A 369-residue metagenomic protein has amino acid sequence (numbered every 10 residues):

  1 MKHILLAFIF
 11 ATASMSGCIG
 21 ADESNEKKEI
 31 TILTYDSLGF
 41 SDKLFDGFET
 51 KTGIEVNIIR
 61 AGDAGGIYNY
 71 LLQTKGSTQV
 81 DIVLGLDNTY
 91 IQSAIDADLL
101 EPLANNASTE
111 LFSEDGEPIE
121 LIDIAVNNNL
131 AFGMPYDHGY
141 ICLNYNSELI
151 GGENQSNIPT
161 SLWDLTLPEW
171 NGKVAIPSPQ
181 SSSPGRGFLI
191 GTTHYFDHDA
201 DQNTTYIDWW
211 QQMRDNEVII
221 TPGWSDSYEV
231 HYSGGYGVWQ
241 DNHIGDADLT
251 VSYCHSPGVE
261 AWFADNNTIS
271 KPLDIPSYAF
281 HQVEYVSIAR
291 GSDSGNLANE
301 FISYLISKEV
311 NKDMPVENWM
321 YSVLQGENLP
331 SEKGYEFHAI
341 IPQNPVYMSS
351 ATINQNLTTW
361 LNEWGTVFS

Functional and structural regions predicted by a protein language model:
M1-K27: Secretory targeting signatures
E26-S93, N242: Early extracytoplasmic/lumenal segment of secretory-pathway proteins
T31, W163-S183, G191-Y195: Short loop->beta-strand "edge-of-pocket" segments that line small-molecule binding or catalytic clefts across diverse
G62, N69, L86-C142, G151-E169: Hinge/lid segment of periplasmic solute-binding proteins
E148-T160, H194-N203, S292-A298: Short helix-loop capping/hinge motifs at secondary-structure junctions, enriched in acidic/polar residues
G187-L273: Ligand-binding pocket segment of bilobal, Venus flytrap-like solute-binding proteins
A279, E284-M348: Mature extracytoplasmic/periplasmic domains
Q343-S369: Conserved C-terminal helix/tail region of periplasmic/extracytoplasmic solute-binding proteins
